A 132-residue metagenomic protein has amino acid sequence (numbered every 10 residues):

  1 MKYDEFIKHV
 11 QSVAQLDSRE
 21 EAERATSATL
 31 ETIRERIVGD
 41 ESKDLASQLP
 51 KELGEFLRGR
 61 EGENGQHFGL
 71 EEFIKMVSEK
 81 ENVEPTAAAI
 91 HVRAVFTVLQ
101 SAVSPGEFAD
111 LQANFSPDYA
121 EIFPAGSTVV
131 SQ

Functional and structural regions predicted by a protein language model:
M1-D17, F68-V83: Short, flexible domain-boundary/linker segments around small modular repeats
K8, S12-V13, I33, K75-E79 (+3 more regions): A broad "ordered helical/assembly scaffold" signature
S12, Q48-K51, E79, A94 (+1 more regions): Residues within well-ordered alpha-helical secondary structure of globular protein domains
V13, A25-T26, L57, E79 (+2 more regions): General secondary-structure edge motif
D17-A28, R34-D40, V83-A94, Q100-A113: Short, low-complexity cationic-aromatic patches
E35-G65, G69, V103-Q132: Extended intrinsically disordered, low-complexity coil regions enriched in Ser, Thr, Gly, Ala and often Pro
L53-P105: Short, solvent-exposed interaction modules
